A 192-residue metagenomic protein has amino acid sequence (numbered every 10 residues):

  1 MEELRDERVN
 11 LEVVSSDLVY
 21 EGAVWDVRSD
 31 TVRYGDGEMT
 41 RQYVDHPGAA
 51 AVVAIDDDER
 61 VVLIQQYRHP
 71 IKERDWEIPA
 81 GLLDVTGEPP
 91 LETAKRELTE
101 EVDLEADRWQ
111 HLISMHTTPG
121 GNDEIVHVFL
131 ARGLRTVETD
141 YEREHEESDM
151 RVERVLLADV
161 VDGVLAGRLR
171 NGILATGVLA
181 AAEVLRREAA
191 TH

Functional and structural regions predicted by a protein language model:
M1-E21: Extreme N-terminal tail/first-helix region
E2-R8, R74, H111, P119-N122 (+3 more regions): Nudix hydrolase/Nudix homology domain
R8, R41-H46, A51-R96, E138 (+1 more regions): Conserved Nudix-box catalytic region and its N-terminal flanking loop in Nudix hydrolases and closely related
E12, E105-L112: A short coil-to-beta-strand element that immediately follows conserved catalytic motifs
S15-A51, D57: Acidic, metal-coordinating catalytic segment for phosphate/diphosphate chemistry, firing primarily on the Nudix
S15-L18, I113-T118: Short, solvent-exposed loop/turn elements at beta->coil junctions and helix N-caps that rim active or binding pockets
V27-T31, V53, L63, V128-L130 (+1 more regions): Conserved hydrophobic/aromatic beta-strand scaffold that supports enzyme active sites
R28-D36, T118-E138: Active-site-adjacent beta-strand/loop module that shapes the phosphate/pyrophosphate-binding cleft
